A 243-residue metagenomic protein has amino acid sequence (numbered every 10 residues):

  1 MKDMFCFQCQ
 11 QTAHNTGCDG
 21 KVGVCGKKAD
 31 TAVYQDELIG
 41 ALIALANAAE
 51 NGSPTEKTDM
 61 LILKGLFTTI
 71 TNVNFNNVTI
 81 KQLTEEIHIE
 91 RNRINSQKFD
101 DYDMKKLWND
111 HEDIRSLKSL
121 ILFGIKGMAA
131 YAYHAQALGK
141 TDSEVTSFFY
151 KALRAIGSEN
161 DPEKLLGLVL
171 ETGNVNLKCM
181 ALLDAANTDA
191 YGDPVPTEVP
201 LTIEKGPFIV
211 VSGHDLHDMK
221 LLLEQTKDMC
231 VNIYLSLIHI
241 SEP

Functional and structural regions predicted by a protein language model:
K2-D193, E198-G206, V210, C230 (+1 more regions): Long, compositionally biased, glycine/small-hydrophobic-enriched stretches that function as flexible linkers, tethers
T16-C18, D218-L221: Short helix/loop capping segments that flank catalytic or ligand/cofactor-binding pockets
P194, L216-H217, S241: Short acidic loop-to-helix transition motifs that present clustered carboxylates
V211-D215: Structural motif
E224-M229: Short, solvent-exposed amphipathic alpha-helical segments in soluble enzyme and RNA/protein-processing domains
S236-P243: Residue-level detector of conserved catalytic or cofactor/ligand-binding positions in enzyme active sites
